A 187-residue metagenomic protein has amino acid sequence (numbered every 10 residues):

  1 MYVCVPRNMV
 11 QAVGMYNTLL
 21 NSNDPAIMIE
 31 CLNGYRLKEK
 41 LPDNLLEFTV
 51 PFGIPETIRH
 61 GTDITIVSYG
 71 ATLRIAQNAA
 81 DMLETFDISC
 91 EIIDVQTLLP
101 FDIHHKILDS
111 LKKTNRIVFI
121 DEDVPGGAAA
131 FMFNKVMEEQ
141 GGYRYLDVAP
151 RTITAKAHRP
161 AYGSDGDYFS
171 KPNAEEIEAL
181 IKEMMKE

Functional and structural regions predicted by a protein language model:
M1-S22, S89, P160, L180-M185: Conserved thiamine diphosphate
N23-D24, T114: Short, high-confidence coil segments that cap the C-terminus of an alpha-helix and link into the following beta-strand
D24-P25, A149: A generic secondary-structure signal marking the coil-to-beta-strand transition
L32-E187: Thiamine diphosphate
